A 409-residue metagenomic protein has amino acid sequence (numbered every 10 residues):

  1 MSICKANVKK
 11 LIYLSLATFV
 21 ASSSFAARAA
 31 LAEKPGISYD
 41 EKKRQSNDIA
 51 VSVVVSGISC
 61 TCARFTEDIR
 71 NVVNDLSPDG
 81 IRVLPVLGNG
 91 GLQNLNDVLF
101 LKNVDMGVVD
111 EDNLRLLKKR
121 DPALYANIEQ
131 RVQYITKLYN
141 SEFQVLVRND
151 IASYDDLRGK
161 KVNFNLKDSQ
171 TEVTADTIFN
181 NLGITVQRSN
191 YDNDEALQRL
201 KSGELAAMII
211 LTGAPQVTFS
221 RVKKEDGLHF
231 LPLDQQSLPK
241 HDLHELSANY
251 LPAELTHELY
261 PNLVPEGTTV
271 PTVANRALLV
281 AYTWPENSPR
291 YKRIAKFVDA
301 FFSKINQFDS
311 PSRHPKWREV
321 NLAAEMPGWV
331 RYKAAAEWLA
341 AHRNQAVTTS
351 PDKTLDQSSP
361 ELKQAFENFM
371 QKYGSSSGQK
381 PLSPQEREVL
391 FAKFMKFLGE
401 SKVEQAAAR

Functional and structural regions predicted by a protein language model:
S2-S15: Bacterial N-terminal signal peptides that target proteins for export
F19-A29: C-terminal segment of classical bacterial N-terminal signal peptides
S46-A50, P78-G80, G90-Q93, L101-N103 (+7 more regions): Extracytoplasmic
D48-L76, I81, S141-S202: Bilobed "Venus flytrap"/periplasmic-binding protein-like clamshell domains and structurally analogous long
I49-V54, T61-V109, G267, P381 (+1 more regions): Extracytoplasmic small-molecule ligand-binding "clamshell" domains of the periplasmic binding protein/Venus flytrap
R70-N71, L84-A126, L197-R199, P215-K223: Pocket-flanking alpha-helical
E111, D121-P122, I184-N287: Pocket-lining segment of extracytoplasmic ligand-binding domains
P271-P381, Q385, Q405-R409: Segments of small-molecule ligand-sensing domains
